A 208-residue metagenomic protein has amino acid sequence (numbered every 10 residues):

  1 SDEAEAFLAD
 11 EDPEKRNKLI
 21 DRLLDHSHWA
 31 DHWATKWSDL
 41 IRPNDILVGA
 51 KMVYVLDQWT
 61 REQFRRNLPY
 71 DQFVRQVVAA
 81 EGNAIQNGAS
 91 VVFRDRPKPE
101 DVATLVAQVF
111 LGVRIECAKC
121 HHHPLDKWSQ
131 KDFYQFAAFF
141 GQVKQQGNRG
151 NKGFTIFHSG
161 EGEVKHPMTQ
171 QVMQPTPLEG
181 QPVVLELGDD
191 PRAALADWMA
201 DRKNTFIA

Functional and structural regions predicted by a protein language model:
S1-P182, D189-A193, K203-A208: Short, structured secondary-structure elements that scaffold catalytic or ligand/cofactor-binding regions
L195-W198: Long, low-complexity, polar/charged, intrinsically disordered or flexibly structured peripheral segments
